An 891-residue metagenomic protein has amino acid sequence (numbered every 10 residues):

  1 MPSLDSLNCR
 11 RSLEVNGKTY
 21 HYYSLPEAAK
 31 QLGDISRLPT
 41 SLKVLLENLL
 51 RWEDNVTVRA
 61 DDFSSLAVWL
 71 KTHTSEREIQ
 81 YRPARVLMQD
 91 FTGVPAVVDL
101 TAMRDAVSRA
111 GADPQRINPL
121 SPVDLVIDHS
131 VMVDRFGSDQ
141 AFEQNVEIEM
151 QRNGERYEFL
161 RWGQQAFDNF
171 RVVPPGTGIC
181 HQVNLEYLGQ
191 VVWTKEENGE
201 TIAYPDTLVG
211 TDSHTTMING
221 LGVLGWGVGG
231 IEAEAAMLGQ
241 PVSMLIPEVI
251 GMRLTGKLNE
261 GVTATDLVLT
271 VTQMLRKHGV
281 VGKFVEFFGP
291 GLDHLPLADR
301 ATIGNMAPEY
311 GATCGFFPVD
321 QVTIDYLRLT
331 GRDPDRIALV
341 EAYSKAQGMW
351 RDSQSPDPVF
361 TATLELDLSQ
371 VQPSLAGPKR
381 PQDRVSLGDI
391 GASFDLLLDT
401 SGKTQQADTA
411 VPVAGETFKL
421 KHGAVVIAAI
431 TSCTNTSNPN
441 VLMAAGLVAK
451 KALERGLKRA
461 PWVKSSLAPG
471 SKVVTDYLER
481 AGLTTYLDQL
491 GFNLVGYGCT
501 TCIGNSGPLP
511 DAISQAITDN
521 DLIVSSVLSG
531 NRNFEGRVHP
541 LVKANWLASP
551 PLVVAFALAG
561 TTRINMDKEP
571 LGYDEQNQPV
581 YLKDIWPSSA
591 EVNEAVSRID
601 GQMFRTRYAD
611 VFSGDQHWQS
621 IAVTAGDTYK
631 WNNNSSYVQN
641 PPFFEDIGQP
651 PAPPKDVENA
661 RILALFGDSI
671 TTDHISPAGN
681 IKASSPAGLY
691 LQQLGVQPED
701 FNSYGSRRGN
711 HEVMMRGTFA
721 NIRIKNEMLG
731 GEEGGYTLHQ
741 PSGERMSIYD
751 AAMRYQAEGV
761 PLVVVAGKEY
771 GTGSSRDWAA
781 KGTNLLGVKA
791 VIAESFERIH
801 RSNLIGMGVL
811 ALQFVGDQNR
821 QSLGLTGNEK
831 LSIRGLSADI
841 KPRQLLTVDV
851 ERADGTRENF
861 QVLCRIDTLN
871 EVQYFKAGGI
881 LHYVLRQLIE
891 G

Functional and structural regions predicted by a protein language model:
M1-R82, W618-Q619, G626, K630 (+2 more regions): Acidic/polar, glycine-rich intrinsically disordered N-terminal extensions of enzymes
D54-K257, A264-L269, P373-A376, I390 (+11 more regions): Long, structured ligand/cofactor-binding scaffold of large enzymes
R82, L100-R156, E286-F287, L292-T404 (+4 more regions): Terminal amphipathic helices with adjacent charged low-complexity linkers/tails
E197-R351, M443-P461, N493-R607, I805-L810 (+1 more regions): Mobile "lid/hinge" segments at catalytic clefts and subdomain interfaces of large enzymes
F288-L295, N531, A752-M753, A757-E797: Extracellular/luminal Protease-associated
D574-S589, R801-Y874: Acidic, glycine-rich flexible loop/linker segments
T624-D700: Segments forming glycine/polar-rich beta-alpha architectures that bind adenosine-containing cofactors
